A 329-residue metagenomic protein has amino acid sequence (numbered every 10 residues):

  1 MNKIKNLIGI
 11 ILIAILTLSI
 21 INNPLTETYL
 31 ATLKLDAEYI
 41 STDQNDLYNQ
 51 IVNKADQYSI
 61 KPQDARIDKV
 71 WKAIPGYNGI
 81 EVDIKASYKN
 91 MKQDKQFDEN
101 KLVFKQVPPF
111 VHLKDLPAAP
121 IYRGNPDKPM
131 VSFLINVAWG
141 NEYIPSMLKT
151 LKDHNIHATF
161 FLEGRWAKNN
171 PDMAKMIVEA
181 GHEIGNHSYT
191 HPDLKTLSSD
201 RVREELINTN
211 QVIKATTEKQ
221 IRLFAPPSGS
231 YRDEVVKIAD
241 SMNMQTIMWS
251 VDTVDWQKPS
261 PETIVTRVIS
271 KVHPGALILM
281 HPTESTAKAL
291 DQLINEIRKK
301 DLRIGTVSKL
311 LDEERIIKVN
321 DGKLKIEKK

Functional and structural regions predicted by a protein language model:
M1-D127, A276, M280, A287-K329: Terminal accessory/targeting
L16-T17, M130, G181, S199: Generic secretory/membrane-interface signal
L33-N53, A65, T150-K152, I156-F161 (+3 more regions): CE4/NodB-like, metal-dependent polysaccharide N-deacetylase domain that modifies extracellular/periplasmic N-acetylated
V82-A86, P108-D115, I135-N141, I177 (+4 more regions): Short acidic/polar alpha-helix capping motifs at helix-coil junctions
K92-D193, V212: Active-site beta->alpha N-cap acidic-glycine motif
P192-K328: Catalytic domains of cell-wall/extracellular-matrix polysaccharide-remodeling enzymes, centered on de-N-acetylation
